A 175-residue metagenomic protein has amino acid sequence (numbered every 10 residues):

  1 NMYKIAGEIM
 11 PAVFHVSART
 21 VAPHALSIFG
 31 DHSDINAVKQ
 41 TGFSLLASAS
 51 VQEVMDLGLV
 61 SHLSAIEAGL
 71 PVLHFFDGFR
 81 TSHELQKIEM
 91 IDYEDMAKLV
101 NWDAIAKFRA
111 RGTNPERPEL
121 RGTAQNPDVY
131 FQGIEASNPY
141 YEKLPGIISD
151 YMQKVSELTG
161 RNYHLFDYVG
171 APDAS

Functional and structural regions predicted by a protein language model:
N1-K39, F43-I66, S175: Thiamine diphosphate
A65, Y168-V169: Sterically constrained small-residue positions within well-ordered secondary structures of folded domains
V72-D167: Conformationally flexible catalytic loops at phosphate/diphosphate-handling active centers
G170-A174: A short, charged/proline- and glycine-enriched loop that marks the coil->beta-strand transition at the N-terminal
